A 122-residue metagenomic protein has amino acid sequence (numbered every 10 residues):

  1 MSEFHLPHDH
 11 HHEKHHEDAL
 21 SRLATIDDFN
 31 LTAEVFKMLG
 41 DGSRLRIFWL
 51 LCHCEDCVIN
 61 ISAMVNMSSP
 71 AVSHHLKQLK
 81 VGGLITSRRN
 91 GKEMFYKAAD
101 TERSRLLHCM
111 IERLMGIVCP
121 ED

Functional and structural regions predicted by a protein language model:
S2-N30, D100-D122: Amphipathic alpha-helical dimerization/coiled-coil segments that flank or bridge DNA-binding/regulatory modules
I26-S68, M94-T101: N-terminal helix-turn-helix DNA-binding core of bacterial DNA-binding proteins
G40, V72, L79: Divalent metal-coordination and catalytic microenvironments
W49, H74-K77: Base-recognition residues in the alpha-helical recognition helix of bacterial helix-turn-helix
A63, K77-V81: Residue-level detection of the helix-turn-helix DNA-binding "recognition helix"
A71-H75, L114-M115: Short alpha-helical linear motifs
K80-N90, K97: Beta-hairpin "wing" of winged helix-turn-helix
